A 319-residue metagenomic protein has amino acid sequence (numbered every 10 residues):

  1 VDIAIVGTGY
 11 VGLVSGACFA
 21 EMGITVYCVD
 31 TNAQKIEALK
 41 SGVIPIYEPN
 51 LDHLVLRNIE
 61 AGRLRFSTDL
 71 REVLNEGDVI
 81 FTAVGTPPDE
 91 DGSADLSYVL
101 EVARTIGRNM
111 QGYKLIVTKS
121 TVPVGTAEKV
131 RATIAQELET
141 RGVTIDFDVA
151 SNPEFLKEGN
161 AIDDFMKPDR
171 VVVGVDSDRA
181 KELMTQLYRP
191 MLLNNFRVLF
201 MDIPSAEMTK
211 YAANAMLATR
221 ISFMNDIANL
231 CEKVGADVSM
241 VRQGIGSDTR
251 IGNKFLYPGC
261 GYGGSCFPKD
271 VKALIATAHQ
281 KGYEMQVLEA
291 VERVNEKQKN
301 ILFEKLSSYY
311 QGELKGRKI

Functional and structural regions predicted by a protein language model:
V1-I319: Structural/interface elements that position substrates and couple domains in central-metabolism enzymes
